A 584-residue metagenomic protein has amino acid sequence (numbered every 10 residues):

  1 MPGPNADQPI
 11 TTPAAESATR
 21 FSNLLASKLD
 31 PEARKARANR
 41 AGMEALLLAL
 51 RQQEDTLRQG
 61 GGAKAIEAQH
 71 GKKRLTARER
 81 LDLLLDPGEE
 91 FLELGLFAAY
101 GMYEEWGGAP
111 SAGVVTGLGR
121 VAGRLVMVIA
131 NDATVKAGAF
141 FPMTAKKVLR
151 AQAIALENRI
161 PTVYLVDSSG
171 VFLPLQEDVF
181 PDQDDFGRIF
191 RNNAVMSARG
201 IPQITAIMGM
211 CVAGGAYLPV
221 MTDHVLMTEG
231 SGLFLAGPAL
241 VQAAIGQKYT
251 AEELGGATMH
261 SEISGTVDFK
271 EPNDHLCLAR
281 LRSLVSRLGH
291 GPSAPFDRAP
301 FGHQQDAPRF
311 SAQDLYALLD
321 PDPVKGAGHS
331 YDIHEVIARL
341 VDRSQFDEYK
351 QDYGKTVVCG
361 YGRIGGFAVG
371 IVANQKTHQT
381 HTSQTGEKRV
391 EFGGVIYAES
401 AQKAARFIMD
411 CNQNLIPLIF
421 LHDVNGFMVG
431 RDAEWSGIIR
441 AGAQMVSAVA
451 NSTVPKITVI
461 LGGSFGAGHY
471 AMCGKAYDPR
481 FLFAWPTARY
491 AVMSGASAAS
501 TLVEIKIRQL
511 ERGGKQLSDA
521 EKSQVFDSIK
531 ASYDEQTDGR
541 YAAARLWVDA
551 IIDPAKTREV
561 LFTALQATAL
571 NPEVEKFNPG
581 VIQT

Functional and structural regions predicted by a protein language model:
P2-T584: Ligand-binding clefts of soluble mixed alpha/beta catalytic domains
